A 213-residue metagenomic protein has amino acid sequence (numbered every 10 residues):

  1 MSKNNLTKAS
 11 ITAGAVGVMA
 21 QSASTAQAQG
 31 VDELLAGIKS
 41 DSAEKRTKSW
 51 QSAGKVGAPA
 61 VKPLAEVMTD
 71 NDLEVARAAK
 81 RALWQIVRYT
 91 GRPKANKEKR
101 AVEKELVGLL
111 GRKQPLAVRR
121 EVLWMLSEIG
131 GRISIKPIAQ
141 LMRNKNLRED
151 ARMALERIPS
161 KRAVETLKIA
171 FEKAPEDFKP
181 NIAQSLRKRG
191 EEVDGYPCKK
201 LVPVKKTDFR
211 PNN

Functional and structural regions predicted by a protein language model:
S2-T12: Bacterial N-terminal signal peptides that target proteins for export
V18-T25: C-terminal segment of classical bacterial N-terminal signal peptides
A26-E44: Short N-terminal segments immediately surrounding and downstream of signal-peptide cleavage
Q29-V31, V102-L106: Repeat-mediated protein-protein interaction surfaces in helical alpha-solenoids
E44-A58, E66, E74-K97, G108-R112 (+5 more regions): Structural detector for internal amphipathic alpha-helices that build alpha-solenoid repeat scaffolds
E98-E103, V204: HEAT/HEAT-like alpha-solenoid repeats
E176-N213: Eukaryotic acidic, Ser/Thr-rich intrinsically disordered low-complexity regions
